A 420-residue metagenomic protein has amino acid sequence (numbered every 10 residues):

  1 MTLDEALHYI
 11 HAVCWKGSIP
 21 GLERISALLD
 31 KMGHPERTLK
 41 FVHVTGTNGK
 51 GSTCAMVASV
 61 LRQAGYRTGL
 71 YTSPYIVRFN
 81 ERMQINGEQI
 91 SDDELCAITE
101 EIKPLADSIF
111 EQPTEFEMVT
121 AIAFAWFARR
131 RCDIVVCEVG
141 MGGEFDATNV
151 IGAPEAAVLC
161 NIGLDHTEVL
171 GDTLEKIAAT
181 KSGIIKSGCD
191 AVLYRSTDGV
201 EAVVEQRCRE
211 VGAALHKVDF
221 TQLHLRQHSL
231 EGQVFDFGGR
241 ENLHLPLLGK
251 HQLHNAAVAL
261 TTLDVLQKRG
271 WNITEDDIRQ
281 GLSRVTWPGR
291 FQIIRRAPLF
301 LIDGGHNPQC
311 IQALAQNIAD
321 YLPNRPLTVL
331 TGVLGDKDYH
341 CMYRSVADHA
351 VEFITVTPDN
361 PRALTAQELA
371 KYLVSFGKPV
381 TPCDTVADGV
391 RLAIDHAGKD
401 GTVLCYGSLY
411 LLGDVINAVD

Functional and structural regions predicted by a protein language model:
M1-N48, S52-R67, I76-V77, D190-L193 (+2 more regions): N-terminal leader/targeting and accessory segments in enzymes
L22, S26-R37, Q63-G152, L170 (+1 more regions): ATP-dependent carboxylate-amine ligase catalytic core
T38, I134-C137, F145-V158, I162-G163 (+2 more regions): Nucleotide phosphate-binding/pyrophosphate-handling subdomain across enzymes that bind or process nucleotide phosphates
E111, M118, R131-E138, P154-N242 (+2 more regions): Acidic, Mg2+-coordinating active-site environments of NTP-dependent enzymes
R131-D133, N324, G398-D400: Short, high-confidence coil segments that cap the C-terminus of an alpha-helix and link into the following beta-strand
Y194-R195, R207-S229, P246-K250, I278-R284 (+5 more regions): Beta-strand->loop->alpha-helix junctions that form or flank phosphate-binding loops in nucleotide-handling enzymes
T197-R207, V211-H216, E231, L299-I302 (+2 more regions): C-terminal helical cap/extension that packs against the catalytic core of soluble nucleotide-cofactor enzymes
S408: Active-site-proximal loop/hinge segments that shape catalytic or ion-binding/gating pockets
